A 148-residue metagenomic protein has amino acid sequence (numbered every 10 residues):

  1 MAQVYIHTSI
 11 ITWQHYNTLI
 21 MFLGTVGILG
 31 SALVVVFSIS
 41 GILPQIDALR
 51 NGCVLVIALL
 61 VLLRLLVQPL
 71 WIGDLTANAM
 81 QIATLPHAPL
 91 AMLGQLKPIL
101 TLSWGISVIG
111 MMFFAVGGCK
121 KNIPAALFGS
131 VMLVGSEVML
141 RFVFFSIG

Functional and structural regions predicted by a protein language model:
M1-C119, G129, V134-S136: Long, contiguous internal "core" modules enriched in hydrophobic/ aromatic residues
V138-G148: Juxtamembrane boundary at the C-terminal end of a transmembrane helix
